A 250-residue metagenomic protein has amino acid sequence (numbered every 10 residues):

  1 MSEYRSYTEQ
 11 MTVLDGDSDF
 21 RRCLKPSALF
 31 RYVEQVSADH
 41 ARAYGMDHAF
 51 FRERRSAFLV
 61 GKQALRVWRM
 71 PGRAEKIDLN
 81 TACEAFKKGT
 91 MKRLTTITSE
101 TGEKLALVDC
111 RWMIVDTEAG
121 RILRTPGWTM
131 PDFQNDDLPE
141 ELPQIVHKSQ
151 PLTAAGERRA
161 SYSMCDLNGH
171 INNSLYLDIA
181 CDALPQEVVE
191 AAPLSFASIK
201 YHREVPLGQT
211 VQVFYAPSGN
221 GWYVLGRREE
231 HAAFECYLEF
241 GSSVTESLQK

Functional and structural regions predicted by a protein language model:
S2-V60, L107-D109, V115-F196: Hot-dog-fold acyl-thioester-processing enzymes
E3-T8, R66-K148, V205-L207, A216-K250: HotDog/MaoC-like acyl-thioester-processing domains
H48-A49, S56, A74-I77, L94-T95 (+2 more regions): Short, positively charged
R158-G241: Acidic/His-leaning functional-site neighborhoods
